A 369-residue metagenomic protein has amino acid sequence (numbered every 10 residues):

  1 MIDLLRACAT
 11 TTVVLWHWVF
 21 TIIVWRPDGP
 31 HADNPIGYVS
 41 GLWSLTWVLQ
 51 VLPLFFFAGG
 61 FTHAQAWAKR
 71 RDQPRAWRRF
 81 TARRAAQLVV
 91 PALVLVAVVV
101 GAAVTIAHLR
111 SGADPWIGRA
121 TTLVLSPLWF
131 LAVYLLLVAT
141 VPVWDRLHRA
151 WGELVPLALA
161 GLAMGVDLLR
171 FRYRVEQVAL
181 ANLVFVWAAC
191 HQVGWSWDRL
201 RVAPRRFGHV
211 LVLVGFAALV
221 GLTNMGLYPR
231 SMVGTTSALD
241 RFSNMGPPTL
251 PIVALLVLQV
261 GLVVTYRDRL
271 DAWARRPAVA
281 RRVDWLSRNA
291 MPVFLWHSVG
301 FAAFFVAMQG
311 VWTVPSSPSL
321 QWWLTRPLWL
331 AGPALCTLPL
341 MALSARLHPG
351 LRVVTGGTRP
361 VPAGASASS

Functional and structural regions predicted by a protein language model:
M1-S369: Alpha-helical transmembrane segments and their immediate juxtamembrane cytosolic regions
